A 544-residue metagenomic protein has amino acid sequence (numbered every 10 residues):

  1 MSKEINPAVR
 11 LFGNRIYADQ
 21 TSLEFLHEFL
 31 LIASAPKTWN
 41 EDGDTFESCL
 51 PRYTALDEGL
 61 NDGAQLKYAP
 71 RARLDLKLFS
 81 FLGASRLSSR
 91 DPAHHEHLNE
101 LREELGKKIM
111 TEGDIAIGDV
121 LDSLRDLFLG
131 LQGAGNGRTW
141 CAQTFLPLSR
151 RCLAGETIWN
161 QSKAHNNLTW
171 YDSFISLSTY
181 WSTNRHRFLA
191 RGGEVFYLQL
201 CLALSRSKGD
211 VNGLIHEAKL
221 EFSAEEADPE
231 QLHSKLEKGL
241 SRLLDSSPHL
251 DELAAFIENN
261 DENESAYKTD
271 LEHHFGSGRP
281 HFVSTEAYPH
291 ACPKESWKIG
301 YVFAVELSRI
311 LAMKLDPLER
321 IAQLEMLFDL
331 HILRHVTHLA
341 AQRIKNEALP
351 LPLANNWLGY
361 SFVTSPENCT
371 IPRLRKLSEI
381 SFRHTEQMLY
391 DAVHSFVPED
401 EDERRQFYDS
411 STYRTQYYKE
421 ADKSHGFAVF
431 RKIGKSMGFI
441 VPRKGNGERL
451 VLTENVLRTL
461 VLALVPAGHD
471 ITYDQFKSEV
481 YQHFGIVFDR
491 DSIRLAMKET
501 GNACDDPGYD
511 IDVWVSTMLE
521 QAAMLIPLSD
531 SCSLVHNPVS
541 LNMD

Functional and structural regions predicted by a protein language model:
M1-D126, G130: Charged, amphipathic alpha-helical stretches
Q20, D44, A69, R73 (+13 more regions): Alpha-helix boundary/N-cap detector
L26-F29, F46, L56, L78 (+19 more regions): Generic structural signal of hydrophobic/aromatic residues within well-ordered alpha-helices of folded domains
L78, G83, H97, L101 (+7 more regions): Intrinsically disordered, low-complexity serine/threonine-rich regulatory regions of eukaryotic proteins
E112-E221, E226, E230: Extended, Lys/Arg-rich, non-catalytic nucleic-acid recognition/anchoring regions of very large nucleic-acid-interacting
S149, D245, E262-N263, E499-C504 (+1 more regions): Amphipathic alpha-helical surface "interface" segments used for docking/oligomerization or membrane association within
H165, T183-I440: Eukaryotic partner-binding/assembly regions in large regulatory complexes
A392-D544: Extended, charge-rich low-complexity regions and/or helical-solenoid scaffolds
